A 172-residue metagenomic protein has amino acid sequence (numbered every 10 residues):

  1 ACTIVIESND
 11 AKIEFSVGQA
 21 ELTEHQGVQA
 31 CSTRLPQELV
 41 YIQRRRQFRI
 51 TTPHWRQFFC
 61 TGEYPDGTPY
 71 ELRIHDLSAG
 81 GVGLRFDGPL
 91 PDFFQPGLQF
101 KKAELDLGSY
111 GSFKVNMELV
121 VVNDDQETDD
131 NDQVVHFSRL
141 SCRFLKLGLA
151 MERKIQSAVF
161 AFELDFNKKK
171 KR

Functional and structural regions predicted by a protein language model:
A1-R172: Structured alpha-helical
